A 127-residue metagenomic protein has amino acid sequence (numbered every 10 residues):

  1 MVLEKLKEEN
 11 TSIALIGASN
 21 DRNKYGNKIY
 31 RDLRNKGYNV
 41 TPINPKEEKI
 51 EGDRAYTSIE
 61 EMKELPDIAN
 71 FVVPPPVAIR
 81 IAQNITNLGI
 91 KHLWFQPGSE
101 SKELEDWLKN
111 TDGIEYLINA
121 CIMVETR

Functional and structural regions predicted by a protein language model:
M1-K46: Hydrophobic, well-ordered beta-alpha structural blocks that scaffold small-molecule cofactor pockets
Y38, L88-H92, T111-E115: A short helix->loop->beta-strand "cap" motif at the edges of active sites that frequently abuts
I43-E60: N-terminal beta-loop-helix "entrance" segment that forms/cooperates in small-molecule cofactor or anionic ligand
I50-D53, D67, E103-D106, E125-R127: Short, charged, surface-exposed secondary-structure boundary motifs
I59, K63-S99: Mid-chain, well-packed structural core segment of small domains
P97-E125: Rossmann-fold NAD(P)-binding glycine/threonine-rich loop
